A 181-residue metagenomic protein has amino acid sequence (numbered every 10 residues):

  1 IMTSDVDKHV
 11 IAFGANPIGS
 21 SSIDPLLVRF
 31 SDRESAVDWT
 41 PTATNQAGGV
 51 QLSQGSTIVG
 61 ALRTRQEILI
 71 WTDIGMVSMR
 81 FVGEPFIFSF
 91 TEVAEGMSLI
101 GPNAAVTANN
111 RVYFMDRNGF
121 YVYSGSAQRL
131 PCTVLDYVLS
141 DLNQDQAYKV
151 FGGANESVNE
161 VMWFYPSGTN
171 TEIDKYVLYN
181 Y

Functional and structural regions predicted by a protein language model:
I1-V6: Disordered, low-complexity "stalk" and linker segments at domain junctions of extracellular and cell-surface proteins
D7-H9, A15-N16: Sequence/structural signature of beta-propeller modules and their immediately flanking N-terminal secretory/stalk
V10-A12, Y113-F114: Short hydrophobic-aromatic micro-motifs
A12, S21-S22: N-terminal nucleophile
P17, S53-Y181: Beta-sheet-dominated scaffold domains
I18-S21, D38: Signature of extracytoplasmic/envelope-associated structural regions
D24-E34, K175-Y181: Beta-propeller blade signature
E34-V50: A short, charged helix-loop
